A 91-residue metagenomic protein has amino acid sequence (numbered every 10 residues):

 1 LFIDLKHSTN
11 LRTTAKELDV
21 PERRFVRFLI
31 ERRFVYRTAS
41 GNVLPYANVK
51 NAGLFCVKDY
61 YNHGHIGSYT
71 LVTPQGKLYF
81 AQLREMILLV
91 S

Functional and structural regions predicted by a protein language model:
F2, K6-R12, K16-S91: Positively charged, aromatic-accented nucleic-acid-binding surfaces
